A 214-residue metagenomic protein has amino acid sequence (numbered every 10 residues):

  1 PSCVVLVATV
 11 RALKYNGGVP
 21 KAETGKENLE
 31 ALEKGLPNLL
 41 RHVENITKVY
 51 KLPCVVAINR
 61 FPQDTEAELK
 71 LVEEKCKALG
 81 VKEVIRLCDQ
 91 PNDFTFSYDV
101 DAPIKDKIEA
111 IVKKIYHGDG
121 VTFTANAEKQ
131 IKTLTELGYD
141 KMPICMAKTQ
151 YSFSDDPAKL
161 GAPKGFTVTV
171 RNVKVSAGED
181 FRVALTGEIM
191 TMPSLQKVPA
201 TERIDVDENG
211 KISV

Functional and structural regions predicted by a protein language model:
P1-V81, Q196-K197, I204-V206: Conserved catalytic-core segment of NTP-binding enzymes
S2, L137, T149-V214: C-terminal effector/interaction modules appended to NTPase cores
S2-A8, P143-C145, A184: Structural motif
G17-G18, G25, G35, G80 (+7 more regions): Residue-identity detector for glycine
H42-I46, K129-L134, V170-N172: Generic recognition of flexible, low-complexity loop/linker segments
V49-P53, I58, Q63-D64, L69-K164: Hard-cation-handling environments
